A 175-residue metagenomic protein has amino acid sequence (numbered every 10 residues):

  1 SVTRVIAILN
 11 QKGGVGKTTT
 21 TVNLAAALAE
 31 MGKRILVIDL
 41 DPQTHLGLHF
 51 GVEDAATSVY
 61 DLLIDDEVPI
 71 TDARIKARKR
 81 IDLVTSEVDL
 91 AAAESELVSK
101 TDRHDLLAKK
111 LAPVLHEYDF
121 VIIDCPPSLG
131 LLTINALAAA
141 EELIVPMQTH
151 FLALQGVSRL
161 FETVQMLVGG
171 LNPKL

Functional and structural regions predicted by a protein language model:
S1-L175: P-loop NTP-binding core
